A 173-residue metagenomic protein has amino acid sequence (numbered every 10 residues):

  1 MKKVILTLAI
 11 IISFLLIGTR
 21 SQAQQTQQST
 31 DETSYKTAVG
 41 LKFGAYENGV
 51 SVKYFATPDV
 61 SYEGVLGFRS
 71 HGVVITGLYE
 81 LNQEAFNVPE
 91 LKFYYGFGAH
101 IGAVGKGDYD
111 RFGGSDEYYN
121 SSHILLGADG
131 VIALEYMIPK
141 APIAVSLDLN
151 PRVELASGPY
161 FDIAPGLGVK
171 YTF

Functional and structural regions predicted by a protein language model:
M1-E32: Cleavable N-terminal export/targeting peptides
K2, A156-G158: Short proline/glycine-enriched turn/loop segments at secondary-structure junctions
D31-L66, G72: Start-of-domain marker
Y35-T37, G44-N48, H71-I75, L91 (+2 more regions): Residues that define the transmembrane beta-barrel architecture of outer-membrane proteins
K42-Y46, G96-K106, N150-E154, K170-T172: Short glycine-rich beta-strand segments
Y54-L147: Gram-negative (and chloroplast) outer-membrane scaffold detector with strong preference for beta-barrel transmembrane
F161-F173: Outer-membrane beta-barrel "beta-signal"
